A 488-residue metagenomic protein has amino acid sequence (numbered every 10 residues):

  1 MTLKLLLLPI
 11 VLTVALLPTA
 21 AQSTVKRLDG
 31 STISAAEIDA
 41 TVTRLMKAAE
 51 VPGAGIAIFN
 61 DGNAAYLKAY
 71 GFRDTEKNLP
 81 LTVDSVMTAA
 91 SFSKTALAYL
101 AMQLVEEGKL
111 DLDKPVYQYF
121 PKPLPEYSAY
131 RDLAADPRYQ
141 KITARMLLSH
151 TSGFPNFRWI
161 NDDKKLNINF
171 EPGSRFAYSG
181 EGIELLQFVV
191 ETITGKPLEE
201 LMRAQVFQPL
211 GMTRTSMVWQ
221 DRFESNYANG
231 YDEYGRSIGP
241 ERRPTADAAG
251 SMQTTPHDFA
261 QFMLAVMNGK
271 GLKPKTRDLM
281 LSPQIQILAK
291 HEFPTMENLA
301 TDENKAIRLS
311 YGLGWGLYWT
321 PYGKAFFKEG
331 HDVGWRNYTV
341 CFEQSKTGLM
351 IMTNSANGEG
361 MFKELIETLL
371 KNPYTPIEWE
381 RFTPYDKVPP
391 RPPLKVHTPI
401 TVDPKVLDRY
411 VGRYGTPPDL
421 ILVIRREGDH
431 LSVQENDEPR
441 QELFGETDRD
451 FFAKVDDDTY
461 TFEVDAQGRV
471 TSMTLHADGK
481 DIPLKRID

Functional and structural regions predicted by a protein language model:
M1-L5: Positively charged n-region of N-terminal signal peptides that target proteins for export
L6-A15: Bacterial N-terminal signal peptides
L8, D84, E184-L186, T245-A246 (+1 more regions): Short hydrophobic "helix-edge" motifs at membrane interfaces and signal-peptide entry regions
L17-A21: Sec/Tat signal peptide C-region and signal peptidase I cleavage site
Q22-K68, E200-A204, Q208, P240-D488: Catalytic loop of the DD-peptidase/beta-lactamase superfamily, centered on the K-T-G motif and neighboring
V25, A35, F72-Q187, I193-K196 (+3 more regions): Active-site-proximal loop and beta-strand segments within enzyme catalytic domains
M46-P80, L112, S149, N156-R158 (+2 more regions): A short, well-structured edge-of-sheet supersecondary motif
A65, Y119-Y127, H150-F157, K196 (+8 more regions): Phosphate/oxyanion-binding loops and surfaces in catalytic or ligand/nucleic-acid-binding neighborhoods
